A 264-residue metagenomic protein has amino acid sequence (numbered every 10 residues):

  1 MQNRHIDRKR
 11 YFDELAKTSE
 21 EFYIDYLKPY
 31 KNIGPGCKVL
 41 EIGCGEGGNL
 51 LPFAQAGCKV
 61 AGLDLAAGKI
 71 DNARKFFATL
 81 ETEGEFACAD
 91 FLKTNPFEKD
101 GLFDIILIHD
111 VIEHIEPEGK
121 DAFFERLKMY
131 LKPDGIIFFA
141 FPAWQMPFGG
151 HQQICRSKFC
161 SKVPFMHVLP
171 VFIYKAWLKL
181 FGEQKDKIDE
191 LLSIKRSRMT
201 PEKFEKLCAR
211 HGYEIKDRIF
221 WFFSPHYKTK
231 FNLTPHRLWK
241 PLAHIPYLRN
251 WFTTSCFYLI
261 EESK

Functional and structural regions predicted by a protein language model:
M1-G101, I105-H109, D121, T253-F257: Conserved N-terminal segment of class I S-adenosyl-L-methionine
Y11, L15, L65, I115 (+3 more regions): Conserved aromatic-histidine-acidic binding/catalytic patches
C37, D134-G135: Surface-exposed loop/turn positions
D110-H114: Short catalytic micro-motifs in class I SAM-dependent methyltransferases
E116, L131-K132: Helix-to-beta-strand junctions that scaffold the AdoMet/dcAdoMet cofactor pocket in Class I SAM-dependent enzymes
G119-R126, I136-E261: S-adenosyl-L-methionine-dependent methyltransferase catalytic module, highlighting the catalytic core
